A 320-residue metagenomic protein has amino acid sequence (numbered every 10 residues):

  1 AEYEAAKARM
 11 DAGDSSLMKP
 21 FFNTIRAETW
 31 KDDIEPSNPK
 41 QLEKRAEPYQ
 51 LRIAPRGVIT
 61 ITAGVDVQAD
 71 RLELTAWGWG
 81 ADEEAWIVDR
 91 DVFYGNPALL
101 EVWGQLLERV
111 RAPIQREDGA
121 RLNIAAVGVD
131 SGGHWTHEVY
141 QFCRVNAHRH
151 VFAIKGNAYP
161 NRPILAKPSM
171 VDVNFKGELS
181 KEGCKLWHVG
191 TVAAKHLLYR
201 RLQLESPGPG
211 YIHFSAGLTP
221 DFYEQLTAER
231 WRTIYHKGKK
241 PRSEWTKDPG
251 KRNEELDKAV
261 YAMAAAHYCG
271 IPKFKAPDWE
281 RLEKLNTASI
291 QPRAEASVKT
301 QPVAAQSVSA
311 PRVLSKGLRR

Functional and structural regions predicted by a protein language model:
A1-T62, T75: A contiguous, basic/glycine-rich beta-loop/short-helix subdomain that forms a polymer-engagement track
D14, M18, A54-V58, V67-D70 (+5 more regions): Active-site-proximal structural scaffolding
D14-M18, F22, A27-P36, V67-R109: Metal-dependent catalytic core segments for phosphate chemistry
I25, H134-A296: C-terminal nuclease/phosphodiesterase catalytic domains that cleave nucleic-acid phosphodiester bonds
I59-T62, R71-T75, E84-W86, N123-G128 (+2 more regions): Beta-sheet entry/capping signal
V67-D70, W77-W79, V127-H134, I154-A158 (+1 more regions): An acidic- and aromatic-residue-enriched active-site/binding cleft used to recognize and process polar
G95-A126, E138, F142-C143: Short, basic/hydrophobic alpha-helical segments
E280-R320: Acidic, low-complexity intrinsically disordered tails
